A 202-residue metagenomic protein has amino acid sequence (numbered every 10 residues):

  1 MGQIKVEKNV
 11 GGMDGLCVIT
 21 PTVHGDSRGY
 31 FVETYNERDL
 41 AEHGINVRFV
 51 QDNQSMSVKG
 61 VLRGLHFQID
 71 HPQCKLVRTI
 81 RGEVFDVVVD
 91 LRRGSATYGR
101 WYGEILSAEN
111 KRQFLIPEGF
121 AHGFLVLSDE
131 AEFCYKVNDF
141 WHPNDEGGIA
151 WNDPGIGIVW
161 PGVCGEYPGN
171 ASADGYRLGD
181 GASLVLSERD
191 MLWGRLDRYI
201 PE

Functional and structural regions predicted by a protein language model:
M1-E109, S128-E130, F140-E202: Non-catalytic, conserved peripheral segments adjacent to functional cores
L106-E130, Y135-N138: Conserved metal-binding segment of the jelly-roll/cupin
